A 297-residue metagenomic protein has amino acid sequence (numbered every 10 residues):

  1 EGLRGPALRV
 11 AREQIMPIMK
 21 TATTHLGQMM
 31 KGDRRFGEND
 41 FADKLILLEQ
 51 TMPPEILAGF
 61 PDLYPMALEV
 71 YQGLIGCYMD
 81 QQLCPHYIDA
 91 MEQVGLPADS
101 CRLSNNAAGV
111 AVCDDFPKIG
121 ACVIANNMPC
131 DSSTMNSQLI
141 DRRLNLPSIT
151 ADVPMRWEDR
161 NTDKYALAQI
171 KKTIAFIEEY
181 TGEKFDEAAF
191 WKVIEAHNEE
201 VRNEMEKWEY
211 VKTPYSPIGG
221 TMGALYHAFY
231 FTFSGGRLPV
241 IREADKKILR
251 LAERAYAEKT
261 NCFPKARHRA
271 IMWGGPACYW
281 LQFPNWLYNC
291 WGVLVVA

Functional and structural regions predicted by a protein language model:
E1-F185: Trp/Phe/Arg-rich N-terminal binding region typifying the photolyase-homology
E1-L47, K171, A175-A297: A charged, amphipathic alpha-helical module
